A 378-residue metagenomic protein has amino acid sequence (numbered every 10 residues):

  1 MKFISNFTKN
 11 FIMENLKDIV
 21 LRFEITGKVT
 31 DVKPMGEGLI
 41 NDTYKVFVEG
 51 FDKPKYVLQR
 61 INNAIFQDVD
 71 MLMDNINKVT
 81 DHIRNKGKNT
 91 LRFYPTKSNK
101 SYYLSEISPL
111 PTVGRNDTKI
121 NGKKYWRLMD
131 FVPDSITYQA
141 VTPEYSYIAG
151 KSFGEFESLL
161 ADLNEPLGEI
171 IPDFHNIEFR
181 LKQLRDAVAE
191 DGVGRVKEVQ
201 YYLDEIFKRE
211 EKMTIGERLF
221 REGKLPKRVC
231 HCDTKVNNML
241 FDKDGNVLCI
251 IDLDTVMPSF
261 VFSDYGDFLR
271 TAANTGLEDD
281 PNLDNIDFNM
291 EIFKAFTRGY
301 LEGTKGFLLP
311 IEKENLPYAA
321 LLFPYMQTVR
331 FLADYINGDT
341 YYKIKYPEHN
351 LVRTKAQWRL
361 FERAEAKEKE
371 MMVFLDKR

Functional and structural regions predicted by a protein language model:
F3-S5, F11, S108-V113: Intrinsically disordered, low-complexity segments enriched in serine/proline and basic residues
F11-D31: Juxta-kinase regulatory segment immediately upstream of eukaryotic protein kinase catalytic domains
K33, E37, Q59-R60, F66-D70 (+10 more regions): ATP-dependent phospho-/nucleotidyl transfer catalytic cores
L39-E49, K53-Y56, R60-P109, V113-K182 (+3 more regions): Conserved ATP-binding subdomain of kinase catalytic cores across diverse folds
L128, S152, R180, R209 (+2 more regions): Amphipathic, well-ordered alpha-helical segments in soluble domains
N237-T275: Catalytic activation segment of kinase domains across protein kinase-like and atypical kinase folds
F262-G306, L322-Y341: Active-site activation/catalytic loop segments of kinase-like enzymes and analogous catalytic loops in related
L308-A320: All-alpha amphipathic helical-bundle segments outside canonical DNA-binding/catalytic cores that form hydrophobic
